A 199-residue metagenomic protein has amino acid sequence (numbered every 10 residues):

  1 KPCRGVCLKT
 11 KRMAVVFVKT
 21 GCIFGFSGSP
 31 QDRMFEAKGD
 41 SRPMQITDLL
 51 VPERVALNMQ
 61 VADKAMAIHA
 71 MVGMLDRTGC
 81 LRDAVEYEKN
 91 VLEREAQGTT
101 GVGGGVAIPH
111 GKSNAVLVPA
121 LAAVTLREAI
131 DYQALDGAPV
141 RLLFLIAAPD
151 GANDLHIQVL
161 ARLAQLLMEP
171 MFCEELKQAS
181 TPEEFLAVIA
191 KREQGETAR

Functional and structural regions predicted by a protein language model:
K11-G21: Cationic, amphipathic, low-complexity segments that mediate targeting or membrane/lipid association
K19, I23-R199: Cytosolic covalent-transfer regions centered on His/Cys nucleophiles that carry phosphoryl or persulfide groups
